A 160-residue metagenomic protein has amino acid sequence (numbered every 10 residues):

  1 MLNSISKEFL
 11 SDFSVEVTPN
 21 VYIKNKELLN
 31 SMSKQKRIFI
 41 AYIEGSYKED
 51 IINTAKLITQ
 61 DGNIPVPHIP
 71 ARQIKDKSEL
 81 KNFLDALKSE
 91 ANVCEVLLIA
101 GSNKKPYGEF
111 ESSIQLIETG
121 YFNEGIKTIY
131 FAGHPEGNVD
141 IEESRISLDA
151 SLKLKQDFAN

Functional and structural regions predicted by a protein language model:
L2-A150: Active-site beta->alpha loop and helix N-cap motifs at the rims of alpha/beta catalytic domains
L148-A159: A structural motif
